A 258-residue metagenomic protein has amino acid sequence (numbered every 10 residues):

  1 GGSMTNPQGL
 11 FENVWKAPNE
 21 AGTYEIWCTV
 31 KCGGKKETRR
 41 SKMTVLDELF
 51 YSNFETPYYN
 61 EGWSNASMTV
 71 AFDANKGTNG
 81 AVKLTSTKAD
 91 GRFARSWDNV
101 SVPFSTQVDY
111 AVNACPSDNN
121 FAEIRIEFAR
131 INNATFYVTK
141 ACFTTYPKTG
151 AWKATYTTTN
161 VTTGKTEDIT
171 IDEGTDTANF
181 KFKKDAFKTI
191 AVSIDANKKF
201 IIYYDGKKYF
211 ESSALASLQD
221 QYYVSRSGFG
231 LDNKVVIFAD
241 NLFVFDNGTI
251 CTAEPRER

Functional and structural regions predicted by a protein language model:
G22-I26, A186-K188: Exposed beta-strand face motif in extracellular beta-rich ectodomains
R39-V45: C-terminal edge beta-strand
L46-S67, G248-R258: Extracellular carbohydrate-recognition regions
A71-G91: Short carbohydrate-recognition loop motifs
L84-W152: Secretory/extracellular carbohydrate-interaction modules and structurally similar beta-sandwich "look-alikes"
T158-T189: Short, aromatic/His-centered strand-loop micro-motif at the edge of beta-sheets
K183-I194, F200-I202: Short tryptophan-centered beta-strand motifs in secreted/extracellular beta-sheet-rich domains of glycan-recognition
S212-N241: Flexible glycan-contacting loops in extracellular carbohydrate-active proteins
